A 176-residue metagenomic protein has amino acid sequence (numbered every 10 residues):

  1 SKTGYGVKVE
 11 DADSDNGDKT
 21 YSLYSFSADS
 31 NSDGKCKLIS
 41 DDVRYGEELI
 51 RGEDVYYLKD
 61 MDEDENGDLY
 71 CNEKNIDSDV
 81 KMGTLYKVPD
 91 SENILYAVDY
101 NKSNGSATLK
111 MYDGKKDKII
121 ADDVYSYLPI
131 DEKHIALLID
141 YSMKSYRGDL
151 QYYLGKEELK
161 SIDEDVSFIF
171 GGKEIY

Functional and structural regions predicted by a protein language model:
S1, D41-E53, V80-D90, D122-E132 (+1 more regions): Repeated scaffold domains used in trafficking and secretory/extracellular systems, primarily beta-propellers
Y5-V9, Y56-D60, I94-D99, I135-D140 (+1 more regions): Residue position within the beta-strands of beta-propeller blades
E10-S25, E63-C71, K102-K110, M143-Y152: Structural motif
S27-N31, N72-K74, Y112-K115, Y153-E157: Short loop/turn segments that connect beta-strands within beta-propeller blades
K35-S40, E73-S78, K116-A121, E158-I162: A short beta-strand motif characteristic of beta-propeller blades
D62, D131-Y176: Hydrophilic extracytoplasmic domains
V80-K110, K116-R147, Q151: Intrinsically disordered, low-complexity segments enriched in Gly and acidic/Ser/Thr residues that form flexible
